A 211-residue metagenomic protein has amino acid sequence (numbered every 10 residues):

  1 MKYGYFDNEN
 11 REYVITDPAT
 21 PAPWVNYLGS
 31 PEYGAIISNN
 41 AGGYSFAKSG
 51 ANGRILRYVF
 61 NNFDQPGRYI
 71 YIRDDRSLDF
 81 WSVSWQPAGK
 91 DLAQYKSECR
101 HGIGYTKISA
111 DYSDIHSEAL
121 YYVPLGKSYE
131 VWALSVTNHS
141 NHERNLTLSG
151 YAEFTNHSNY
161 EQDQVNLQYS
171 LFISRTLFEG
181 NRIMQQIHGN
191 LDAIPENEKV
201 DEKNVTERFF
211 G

Functional and structural regions predicted by a protein language model:
M1-G211: Anionic coordination/interaction segments
